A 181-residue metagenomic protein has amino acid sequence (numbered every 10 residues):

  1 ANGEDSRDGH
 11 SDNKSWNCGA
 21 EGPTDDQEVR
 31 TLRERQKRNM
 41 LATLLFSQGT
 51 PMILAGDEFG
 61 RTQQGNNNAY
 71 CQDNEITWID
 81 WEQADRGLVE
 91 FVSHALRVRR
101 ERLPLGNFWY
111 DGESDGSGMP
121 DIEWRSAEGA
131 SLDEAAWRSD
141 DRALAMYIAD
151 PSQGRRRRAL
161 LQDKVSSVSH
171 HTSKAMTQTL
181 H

Functional and structural regions predicted by a protein language model:
A1-H181: Active-site and adjacent substrate-binding regions of carbohydrate-active enzymes
